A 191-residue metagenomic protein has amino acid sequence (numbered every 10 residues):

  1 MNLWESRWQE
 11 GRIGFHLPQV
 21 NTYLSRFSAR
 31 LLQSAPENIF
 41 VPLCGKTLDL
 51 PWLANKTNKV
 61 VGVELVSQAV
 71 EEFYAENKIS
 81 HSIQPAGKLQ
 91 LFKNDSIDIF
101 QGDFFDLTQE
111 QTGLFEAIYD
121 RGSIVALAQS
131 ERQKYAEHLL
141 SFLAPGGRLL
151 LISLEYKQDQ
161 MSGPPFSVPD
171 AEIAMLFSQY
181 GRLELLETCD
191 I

Functional and structural regions predicted by a protein language model:
M1-E37, K46-L50, K59-Q111, A136-H138 (+1 more regions): Class I (Rossmann-like) S-adenosyl-L-methionine-dependent methyltransferase catalytic domain, capturing the SAM-binding
R12, G122-S123: Short amphipathic alpha-helical interaction patches enriched in hydrophobic/aromatic residues with interspersed Lys/Arg
F40-T47, L53, S123: Class I SAM-dependent methyltransferase "Motif I" SAM/SAH-binding loop
V41-P42, E131, P165: Residues that cap or flank secondary-structure elements
K56: Conserved dinucleotide-binding and phosphotransfer motif residues
I118-Y119: Hydrophobic beta-strand segment of the Class I
A126-H138: A short, conserved alpha-helix within the catalytic core of class I
